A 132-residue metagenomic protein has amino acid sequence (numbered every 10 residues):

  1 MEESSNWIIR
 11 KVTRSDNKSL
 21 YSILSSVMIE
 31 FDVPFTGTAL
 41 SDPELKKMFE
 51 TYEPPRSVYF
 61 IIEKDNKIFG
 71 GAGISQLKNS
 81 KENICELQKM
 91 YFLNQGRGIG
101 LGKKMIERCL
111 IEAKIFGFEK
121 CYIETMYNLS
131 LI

Functional and structural regions predicted by a protein language model:
M1-S5: Basic/polar N-terminal segments that are highly enriched at the extreme N-terminus, encompassing both cleavable
W7, K11-Q88, L93-N94, I106-R108 (+1 more regions): Acetyl-CoA-dependent GNAT
S41, G102, T125: Short, conserved glycine- and acidic-residue-centered signature motifs in active-site or ligand-binding loops
E82, G100, L131: Residues that form or flank phosphate/diphosphate-binding pockets in enzymes that use nucleotide phosphates
R97, I123-I132: Conserved beta-strand-loop-alpha-helix junction that forms the acyl-donor binding cleft
I99, K103, E107: Residues forming the Rossmann-fold NAD(P)(H) cofactor-binding site
A113-T125: Conserved GNAT acetyl-CoA-binding A-motif
